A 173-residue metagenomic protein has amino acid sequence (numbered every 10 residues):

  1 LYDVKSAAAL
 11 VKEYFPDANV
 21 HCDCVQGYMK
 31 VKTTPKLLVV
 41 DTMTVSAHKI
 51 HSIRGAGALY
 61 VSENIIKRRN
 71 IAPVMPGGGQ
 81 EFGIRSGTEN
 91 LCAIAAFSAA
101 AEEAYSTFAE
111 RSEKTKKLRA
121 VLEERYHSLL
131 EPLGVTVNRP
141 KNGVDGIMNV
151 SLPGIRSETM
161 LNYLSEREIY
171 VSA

Functional and structural regions predicted by a protein language model:
L1-A173: Pyridoxal 5′-phosphate
